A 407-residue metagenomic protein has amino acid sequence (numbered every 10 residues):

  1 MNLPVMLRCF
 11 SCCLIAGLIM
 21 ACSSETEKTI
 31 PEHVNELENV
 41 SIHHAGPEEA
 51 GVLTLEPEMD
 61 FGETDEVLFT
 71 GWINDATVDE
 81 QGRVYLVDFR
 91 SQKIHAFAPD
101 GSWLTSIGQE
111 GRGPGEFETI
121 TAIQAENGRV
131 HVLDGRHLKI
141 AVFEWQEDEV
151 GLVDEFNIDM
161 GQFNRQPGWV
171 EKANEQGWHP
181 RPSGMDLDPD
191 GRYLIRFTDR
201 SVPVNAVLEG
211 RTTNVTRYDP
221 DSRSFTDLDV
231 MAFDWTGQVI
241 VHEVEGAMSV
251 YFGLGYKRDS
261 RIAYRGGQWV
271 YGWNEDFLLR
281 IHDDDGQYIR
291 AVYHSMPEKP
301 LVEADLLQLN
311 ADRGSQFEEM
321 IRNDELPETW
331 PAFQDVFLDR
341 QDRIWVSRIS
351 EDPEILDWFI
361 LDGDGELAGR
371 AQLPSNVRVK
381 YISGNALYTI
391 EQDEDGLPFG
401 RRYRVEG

Functional and structural regions predicted by a protein language model:
M1-M20: Sec-dependent bacterial lipoprotein signal peptides
C22-G407: Eukaryotic scaffold repeat domains enriched in small/polar residues
